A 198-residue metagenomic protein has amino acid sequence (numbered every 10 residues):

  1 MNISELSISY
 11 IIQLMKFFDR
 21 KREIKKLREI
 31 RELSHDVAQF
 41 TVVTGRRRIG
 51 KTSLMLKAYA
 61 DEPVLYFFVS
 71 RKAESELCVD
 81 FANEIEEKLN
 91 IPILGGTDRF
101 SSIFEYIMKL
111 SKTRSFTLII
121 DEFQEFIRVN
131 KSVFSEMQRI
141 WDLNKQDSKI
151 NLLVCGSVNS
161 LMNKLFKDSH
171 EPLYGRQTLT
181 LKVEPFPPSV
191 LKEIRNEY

Functional and structural regions predicted by a protein language model:
M1-Y198: Phosphate-binding site recognition
